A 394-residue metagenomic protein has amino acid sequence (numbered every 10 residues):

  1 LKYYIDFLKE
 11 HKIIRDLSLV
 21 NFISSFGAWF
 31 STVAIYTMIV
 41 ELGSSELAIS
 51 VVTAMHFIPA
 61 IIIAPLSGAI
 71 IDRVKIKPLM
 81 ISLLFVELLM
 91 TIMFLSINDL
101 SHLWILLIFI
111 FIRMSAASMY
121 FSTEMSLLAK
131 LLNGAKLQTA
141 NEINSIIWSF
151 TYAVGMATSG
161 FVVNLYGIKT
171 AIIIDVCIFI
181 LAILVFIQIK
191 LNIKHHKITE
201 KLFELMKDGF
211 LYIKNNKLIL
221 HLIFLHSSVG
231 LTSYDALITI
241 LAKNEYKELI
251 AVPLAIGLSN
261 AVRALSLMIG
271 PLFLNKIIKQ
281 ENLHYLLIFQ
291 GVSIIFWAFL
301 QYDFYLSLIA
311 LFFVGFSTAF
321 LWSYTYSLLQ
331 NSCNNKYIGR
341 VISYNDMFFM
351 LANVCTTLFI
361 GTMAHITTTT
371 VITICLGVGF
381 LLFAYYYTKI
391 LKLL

Functional and structural regions predicted by a protein language model:
L1-I14, N192-I223: Juxtamembrane intracellular "pre-TM" segments in multi-pass secondary transporters
I13-N21, I49, M80, L106 (+3 more regions): Hydrophobic alpha-helix/TM-entry signal in multi-pass membrane transporters
D16-T32, M55-A69, K75-E87, I105-V163 (+2 more regions): Substrate-agnostic recognition of the 12-TM MFS/MFS-like secondary transporter fold
F22, F30, A34, Y166-T170 (+1 more regions): A single, central transmembrane helix in multi-pass transporters
A34-P59: Extracellular/periplasmic helix-loop-helix junction of adjacent transmembrane segments in MFS-like secondary
Y36-L42, L95, V154-I174, N244-Y246 (+1 more regions): Transmembrane alpha-helix termini and helix-breaking/packing motifs in multi-pass membrane transporters
V52, I62-P65, R73, K77-E87 (+3 more regions): C-terminal transmembrane bundle of multi-pass solute transporters/carriers
S126, K130, I168, I172-E200 (+1 more regions): Helix-loop junctions on the cytosolic side of multi-pass membrane transporters, especially the intracellular loop
